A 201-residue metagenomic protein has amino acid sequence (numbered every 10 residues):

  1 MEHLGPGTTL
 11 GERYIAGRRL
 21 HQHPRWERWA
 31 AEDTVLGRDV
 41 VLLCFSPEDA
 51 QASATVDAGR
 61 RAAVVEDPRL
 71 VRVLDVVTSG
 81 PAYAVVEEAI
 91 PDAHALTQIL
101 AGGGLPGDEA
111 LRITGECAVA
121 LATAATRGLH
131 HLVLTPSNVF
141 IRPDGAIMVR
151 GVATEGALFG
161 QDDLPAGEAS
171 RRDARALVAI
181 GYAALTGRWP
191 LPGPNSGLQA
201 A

Functional and structural regions predicted by a protein language model:
E32-D39: Conserved N-lobe loop of protein kinases adjacent to the ATP-binding glycine-rich P-loop
S46-V64: AlphaC helix of the eukaryotic protein kinase fold
V71, G80-E88, L96-T97: A conserved loop-to-beta-strand element in the N-lobe of protein kinase catalytic cores that borders the ATP-binding
V76: Activation-segment/catalytic-loop signature of the eukaryotic protein kinase fold
A95-L105: AlphaC helix of the protein kinase catalytic domain
I113-T114: Activation segment signature within eukaryotic-like protein kinase domains
C117-L129: Protein kinase catalytic-loop region centered on the HRD/HxD motif
I147-A201: C-lobe/activation-segment region of protein kinase-like
